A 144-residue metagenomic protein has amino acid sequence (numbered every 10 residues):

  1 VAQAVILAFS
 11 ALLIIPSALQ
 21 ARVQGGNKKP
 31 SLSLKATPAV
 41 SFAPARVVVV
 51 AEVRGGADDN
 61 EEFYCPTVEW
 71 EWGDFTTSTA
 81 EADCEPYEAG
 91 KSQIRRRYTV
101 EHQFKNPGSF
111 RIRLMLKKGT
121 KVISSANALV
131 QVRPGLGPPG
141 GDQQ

Functional and structural regions predicted by a protein language model:
A4-P16: Bacterial N-terminal signal peptides
S17-Q144: Extracellular/lumenal mature domains of secreted and surface-exposed proteins
